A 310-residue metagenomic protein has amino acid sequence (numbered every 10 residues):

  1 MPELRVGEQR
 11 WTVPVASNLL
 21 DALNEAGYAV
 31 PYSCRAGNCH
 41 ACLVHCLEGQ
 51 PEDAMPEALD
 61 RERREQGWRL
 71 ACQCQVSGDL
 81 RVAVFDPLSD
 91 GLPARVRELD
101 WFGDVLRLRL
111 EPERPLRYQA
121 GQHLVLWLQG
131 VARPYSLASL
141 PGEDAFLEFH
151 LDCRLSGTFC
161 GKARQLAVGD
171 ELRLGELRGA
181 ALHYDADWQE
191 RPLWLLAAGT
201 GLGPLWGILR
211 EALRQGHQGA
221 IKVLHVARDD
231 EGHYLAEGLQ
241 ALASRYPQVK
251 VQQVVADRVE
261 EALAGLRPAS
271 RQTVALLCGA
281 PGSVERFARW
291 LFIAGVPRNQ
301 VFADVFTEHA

Functional and structural regions predicted by a protein language model:
P2, W11, L19-P31, A41-L88: Iron-sulfur (Fe-S) cluster-binding segments and ferredoxin-like electron-carrier domains, especially [2Fe-2S]
V76, D86-L88, Q129-V131, E176-A181: Short, charged beta-turn/beta-strand-edge "cap" motif at the junction between a beta-strand and an adjacent loop
D90-E171, A227-D229: Ferredoxin-reductase
F146, L155-A310: FNR/FR-type flavoprotein reductase catalytic core
